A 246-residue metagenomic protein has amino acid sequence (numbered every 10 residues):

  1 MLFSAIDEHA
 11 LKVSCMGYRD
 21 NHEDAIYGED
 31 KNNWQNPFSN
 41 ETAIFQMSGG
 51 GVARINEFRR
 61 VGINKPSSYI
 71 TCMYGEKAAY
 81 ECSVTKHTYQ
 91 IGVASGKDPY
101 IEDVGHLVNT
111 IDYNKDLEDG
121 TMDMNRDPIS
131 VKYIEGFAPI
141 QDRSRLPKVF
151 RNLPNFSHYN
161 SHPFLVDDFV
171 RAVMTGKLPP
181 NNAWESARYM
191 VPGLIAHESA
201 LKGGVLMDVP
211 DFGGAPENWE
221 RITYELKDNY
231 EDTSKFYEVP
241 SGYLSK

Functional and structural regions predicted by a protein language model:
M1-S68, C72, W184: Rossmann-like dinucleotide-binding domain that binds NAD(P)(H)
F45-G49, V93-S95, R145: Short acidic, glycine-rich loop/turn motifs
M47, G75, L117: Acidic surface patches and DE-rich sequence motifs
G49-G51, E76-A79, K177, V205: Short acidic/polar mixed-charge low-complexity motifs
F58, V84-K86, G92-A94, F212: Surface loops and adjacent helix of pleckstrin homology
V61-K65, T88-G92, P216-N218: A short local loop/turn or secondary-structure capping micro-motif enriched for an aromatic residue
N64, Y100-K246: C-terminal helical cap and adjacent loop that interface with cofactors, partners, or active-site loops
M73-T85, N229-T233: Short, solvent-exposed cationic patches
